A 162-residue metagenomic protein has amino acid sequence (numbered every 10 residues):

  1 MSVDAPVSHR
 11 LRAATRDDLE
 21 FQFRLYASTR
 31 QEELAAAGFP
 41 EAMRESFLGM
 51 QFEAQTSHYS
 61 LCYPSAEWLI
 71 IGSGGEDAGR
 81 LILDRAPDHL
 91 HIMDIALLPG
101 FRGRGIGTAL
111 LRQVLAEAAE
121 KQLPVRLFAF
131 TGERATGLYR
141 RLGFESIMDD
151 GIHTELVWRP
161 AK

Functional and structural regions predicted by a protein language model:
A5, H9, R16-D17, R24-M93 (+4 more regions): Acetyl-CoA-dependent GNAT
R12-A14, F128: Surface-exposed loop and edge beta-strand positions of immunoglobulin-like domains
H89, A118-F130: Conserved GNAT acetyl-CoA-binding A-motif
L98-R104, T131: Active-site acidic-Proline motif in GNAT/NAT acetyltransferases
G103-A116, G137-R141: Conserved acetyl-CoA-binding loop-helix of GNAT-fold acetyltransferases
I106, L123, F144: Short phosphate-binding/catalytic loops that engage adenosine nucleotides
R126, F130-G137, R141-L142, I147-W158: Ligand-binding grooves and catalytic loops that recognize ribose/phosphate and carbohydrate rings, and esterified lipid
